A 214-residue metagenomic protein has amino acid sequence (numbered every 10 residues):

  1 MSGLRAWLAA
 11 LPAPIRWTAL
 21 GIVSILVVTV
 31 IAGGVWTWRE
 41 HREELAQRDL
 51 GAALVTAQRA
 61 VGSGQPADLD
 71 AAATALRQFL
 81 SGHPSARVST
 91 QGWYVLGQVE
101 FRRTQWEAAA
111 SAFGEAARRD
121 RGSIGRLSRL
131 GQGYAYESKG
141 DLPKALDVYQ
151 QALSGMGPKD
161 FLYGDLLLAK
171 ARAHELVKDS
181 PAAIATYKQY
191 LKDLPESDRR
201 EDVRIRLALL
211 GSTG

Functional and structural regions predicted by a protein language model:
M1-V28: N-terminal positive-inside, membrane-proximal cytosolic segments immediately preceding the first
R48-A86, Q91-V95, V99-R102: Alpha-helical segment of the N-proximal tetratricopeptide repeat
L80-S89, R118-G125, L153-L162, Y190-D202: Short solvent-exposed coil/turn linkers within tandem alpha-helical repeat scaffolds
